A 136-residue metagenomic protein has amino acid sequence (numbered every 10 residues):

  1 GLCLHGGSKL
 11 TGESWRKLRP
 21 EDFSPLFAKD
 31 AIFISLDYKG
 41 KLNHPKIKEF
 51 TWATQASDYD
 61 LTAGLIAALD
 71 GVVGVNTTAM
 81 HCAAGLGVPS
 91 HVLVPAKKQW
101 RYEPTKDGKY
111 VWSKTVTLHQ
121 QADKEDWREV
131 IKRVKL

Functional and structural regions predicted by a protein language model:
G1-L136: Catalytic machinery of carbohydrate-active enzymes, primarily nucleotide-sugar-dependent glycosyltransferases
